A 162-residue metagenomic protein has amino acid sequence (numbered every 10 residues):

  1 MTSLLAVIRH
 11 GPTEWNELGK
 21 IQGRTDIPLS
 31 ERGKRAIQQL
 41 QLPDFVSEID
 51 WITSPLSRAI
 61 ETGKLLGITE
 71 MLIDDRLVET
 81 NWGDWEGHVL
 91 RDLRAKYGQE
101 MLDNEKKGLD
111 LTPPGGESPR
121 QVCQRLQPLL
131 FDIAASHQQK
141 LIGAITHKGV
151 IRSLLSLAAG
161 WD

Functional and structural regions predicted by a protein language model:
T2, E14, I60, I68 (+1 more regions): Active-site-adjacent alpha-helix immediately C-terminal to a catalytic or transition-state-stabilizing loop
T2-S3, I8-L72, K96: Active-site-proximal alpha-helix that buttresses catalytic centers in soluble enzyme cores
E17-L18, G83-D84, L155-S156: Short, function-defining helix-loop hinge/capping sites that tune catalysis or transport
I37, A59, L90, G98-L102 (+1 more regions): A general structural signal for well-ordered alpha-helical segments in protein cores
T53-S54, Q124, I145-T146: Short beta-strand scaffold positions
P55, D75, K148: Short secondary-structure boundary segments
L66-Q127: Phosphate-handling substructures
